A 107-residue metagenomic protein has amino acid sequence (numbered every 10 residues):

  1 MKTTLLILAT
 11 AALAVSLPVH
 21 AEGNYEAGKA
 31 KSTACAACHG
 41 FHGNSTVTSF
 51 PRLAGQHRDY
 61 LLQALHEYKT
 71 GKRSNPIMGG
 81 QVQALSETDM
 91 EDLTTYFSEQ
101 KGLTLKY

Functional and structural regions predicted by a protein language model:
K2-A9: Sec-dependent signal peptide recognition, specifically the positively charged N-region followed immediately by
A14-S32, T46-S49, K101-G102, Y107: Electrostatic cytochrome c docking/interface patches
Y25, K29, G43-R73, G79-A84: Gly/Gly-Pro-rich "capping" loops immediately C-terminal to redox-active cysteine motifs in periplasmic/lumenal
T33-F41, L93: The canonical Cys-X-X-Cys-His
A34, E67, T95-E99: Residues within well-ordered alpha-helical secondary structure of globular protein domains
C38-S45, S98-G102: Detector for the c-type heme attachment site
Q83-Y107: C-terminal capping alpha-helices of c-type cytochrome domains
